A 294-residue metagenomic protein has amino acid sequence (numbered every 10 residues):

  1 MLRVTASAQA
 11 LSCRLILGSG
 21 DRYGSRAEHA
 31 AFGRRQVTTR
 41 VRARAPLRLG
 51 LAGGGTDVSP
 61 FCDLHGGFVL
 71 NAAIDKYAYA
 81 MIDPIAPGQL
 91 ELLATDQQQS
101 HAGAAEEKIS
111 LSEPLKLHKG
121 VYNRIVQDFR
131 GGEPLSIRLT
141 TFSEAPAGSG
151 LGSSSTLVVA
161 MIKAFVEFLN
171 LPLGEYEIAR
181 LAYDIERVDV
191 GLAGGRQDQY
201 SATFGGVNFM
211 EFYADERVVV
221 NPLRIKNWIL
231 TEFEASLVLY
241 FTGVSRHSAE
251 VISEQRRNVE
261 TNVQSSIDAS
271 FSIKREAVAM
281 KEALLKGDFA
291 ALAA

Functional and structural regions predicted by a protein language model:
T5, A10-S12, A30-G50, T56-D63 (+5 more regions): C-terminal nucleotide
S136: Glycine-rich nucleotide-binding loop
A145-S149: Short pre-catalytic strand/loop immediately N-terminal to key active-site residues, enriched for Gly-Thr
L151-L171, E175: DPxDG-like acidic metal-binding loop motif
